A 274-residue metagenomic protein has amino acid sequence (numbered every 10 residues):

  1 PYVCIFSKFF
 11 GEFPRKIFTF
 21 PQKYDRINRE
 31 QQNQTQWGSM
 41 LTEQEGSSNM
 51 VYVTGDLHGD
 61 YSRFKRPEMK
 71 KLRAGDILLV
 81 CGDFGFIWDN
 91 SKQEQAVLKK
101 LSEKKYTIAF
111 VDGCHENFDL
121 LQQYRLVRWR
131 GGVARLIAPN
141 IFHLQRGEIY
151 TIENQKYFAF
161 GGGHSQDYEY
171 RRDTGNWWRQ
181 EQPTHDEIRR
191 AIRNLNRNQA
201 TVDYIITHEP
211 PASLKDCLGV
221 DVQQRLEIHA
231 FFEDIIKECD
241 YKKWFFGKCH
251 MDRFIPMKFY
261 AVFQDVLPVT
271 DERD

Functional and structural regions predicted by a protein language model:
E12, T19, R26, Q36-M40 (+1 more regions): Short, positively charged and aromatic/hydrophobic N-terminal segments
S47-Y52, E148-A159, P256-Y260: Beta-strand-turn-beta hairpins that frame and shape the catalytic cleft of phosphate-ester-processing enzymes
V51, I77, Q155, D203-Y204 (+1 more regions): Structural motif
T54, G59-I152, D221, I228-F232 (+1 more regions): Core catalytic region of metal-dependent phosphoesterases/phosphodiesterases, especially metallo-beta-lactamase-like
L57-H58, F84-G85, C114-N117, G163-H164 (+2 more regions): Catalytic metal-binding/acid-base residues of hydrolase active sites
T107-V111, V133-P139, A212-D274: Conserved beta-sheet core of the metallophosphoesterase superfamily
G132, P139, I152-Q223: Active-site-proximal loop/helix segment associated with metal-binding centers of metalloenzymes
